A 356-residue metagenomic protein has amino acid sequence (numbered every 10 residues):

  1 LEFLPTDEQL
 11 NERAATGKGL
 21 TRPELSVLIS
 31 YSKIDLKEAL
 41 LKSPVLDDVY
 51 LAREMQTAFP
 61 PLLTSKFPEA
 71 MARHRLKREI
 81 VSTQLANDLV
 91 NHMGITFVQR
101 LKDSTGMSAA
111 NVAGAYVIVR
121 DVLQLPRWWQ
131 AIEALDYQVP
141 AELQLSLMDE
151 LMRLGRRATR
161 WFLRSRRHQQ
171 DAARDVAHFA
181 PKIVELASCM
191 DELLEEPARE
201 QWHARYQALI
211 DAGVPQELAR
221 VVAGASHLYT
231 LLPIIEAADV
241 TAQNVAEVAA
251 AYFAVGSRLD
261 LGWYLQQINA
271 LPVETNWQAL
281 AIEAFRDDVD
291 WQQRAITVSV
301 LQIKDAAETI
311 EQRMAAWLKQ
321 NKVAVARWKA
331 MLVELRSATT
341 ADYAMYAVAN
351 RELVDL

Functional and structural regions predicted by a protein language model:
L1-L356: Ligand/cofactor-recognition surfaces for anionic moieties
